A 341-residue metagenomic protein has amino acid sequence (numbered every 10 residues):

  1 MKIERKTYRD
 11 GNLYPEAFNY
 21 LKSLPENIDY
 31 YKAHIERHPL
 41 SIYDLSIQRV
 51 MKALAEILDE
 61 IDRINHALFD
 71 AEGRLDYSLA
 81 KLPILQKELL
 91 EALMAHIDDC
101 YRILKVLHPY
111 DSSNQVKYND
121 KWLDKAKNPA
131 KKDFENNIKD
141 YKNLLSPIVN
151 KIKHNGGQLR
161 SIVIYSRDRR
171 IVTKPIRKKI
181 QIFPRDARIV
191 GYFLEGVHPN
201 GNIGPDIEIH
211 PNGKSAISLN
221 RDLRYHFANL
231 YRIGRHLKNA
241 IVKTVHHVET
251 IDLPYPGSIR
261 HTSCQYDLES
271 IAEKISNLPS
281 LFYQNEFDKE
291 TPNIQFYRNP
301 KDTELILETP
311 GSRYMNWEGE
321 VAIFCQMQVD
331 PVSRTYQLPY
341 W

Functional and structural regions predicted by a protein language model:
M1-P83, S112-W341: Acidic, Ser/Thr/Gly/Pro-rich intrinsically disordered interaction regions
L82-L93: Extended HEAT/HEAT-like alpha-solenoid repeat tracts in very large eukaryotic scaffold/adaptor proteins
I103-N114: Inter-helical turn/loop segments and adjacent helix faces that build the functional surface of alpha-helical bundle
